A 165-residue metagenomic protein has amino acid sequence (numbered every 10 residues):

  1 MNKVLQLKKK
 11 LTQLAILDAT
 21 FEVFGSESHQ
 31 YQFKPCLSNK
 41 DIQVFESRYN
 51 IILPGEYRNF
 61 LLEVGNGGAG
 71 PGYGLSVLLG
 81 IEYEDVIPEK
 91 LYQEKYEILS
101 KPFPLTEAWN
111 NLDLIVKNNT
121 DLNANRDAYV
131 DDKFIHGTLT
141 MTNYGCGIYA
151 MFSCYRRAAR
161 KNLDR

Functional and structural regions predicted by a protein language model:
M1-T142: A surface-exposed partner-binding patch
V64, T142-G147, Y155-R156: Short, flexible beta-strand-to-coil junctions
I148-R165: Low-complexity, glycine/alanine/valine/leucine- and proline-rich hydrophobic stretches
